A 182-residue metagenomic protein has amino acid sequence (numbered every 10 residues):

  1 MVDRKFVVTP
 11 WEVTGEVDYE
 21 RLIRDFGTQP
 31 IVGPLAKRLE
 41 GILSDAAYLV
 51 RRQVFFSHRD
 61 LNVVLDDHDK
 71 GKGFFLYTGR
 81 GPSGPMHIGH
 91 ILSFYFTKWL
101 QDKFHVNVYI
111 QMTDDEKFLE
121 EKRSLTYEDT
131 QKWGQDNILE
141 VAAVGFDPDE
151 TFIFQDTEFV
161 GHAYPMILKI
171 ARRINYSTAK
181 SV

Functional and structural regions predicted by a protein language model:
M1-G81, T151: Non-catalytic terminal extensions that flank enzyme cores
F75-G79, N107-K117: Short, well-structured secondary-structure segments
G81-H90: Short, glycine-rich nucleotide/cofactor-binding loops
P82, D115-F118, T157-G161: Short, internal active-site loops enriched in acidic
G89-I110: Histidine-anchored nucleotide/phosphate-binding helix
E120-S124: Short acidic, glycine/proline-rich loop/turn micro-motifs
T126-V182: Divalent-metal (Mg2+/Mn2+/Ca2+)-assisted nucleotide/phosphate chemistry catalytic cores
